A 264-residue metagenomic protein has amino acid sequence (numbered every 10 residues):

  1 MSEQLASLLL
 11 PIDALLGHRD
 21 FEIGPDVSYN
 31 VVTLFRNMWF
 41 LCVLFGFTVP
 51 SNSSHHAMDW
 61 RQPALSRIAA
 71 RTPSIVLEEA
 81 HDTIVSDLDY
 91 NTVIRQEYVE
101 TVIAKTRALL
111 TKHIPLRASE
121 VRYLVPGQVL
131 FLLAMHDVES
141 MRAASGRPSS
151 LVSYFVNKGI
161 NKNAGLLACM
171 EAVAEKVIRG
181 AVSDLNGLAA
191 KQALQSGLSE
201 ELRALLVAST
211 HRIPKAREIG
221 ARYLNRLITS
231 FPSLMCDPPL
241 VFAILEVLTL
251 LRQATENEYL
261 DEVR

Functional and structural regions predicted by a protein language model:
M1-W60, G127-A134, S183, G187 (+3 more regions): Long alpha-helical HEAT/HEAT-like repeat alpha-solenoid scaffolds in very large eukaryotic proteins, especially those
S2-I12, S28-V31, H81, V99 (+4 more regions): Core helices of alpha-solenoid repeat scaffolds
I12, K105-K112, E120-V138, R147-A189 (+3 more regions): HEAT-repeat alpha-solenoid elements in large eukaryotic scaffold proteins
M38, C42-F45, S53-S150, Y154 (+1 more regions): Extended repeat-based solenoid scaffolds, especially LRR ectodomains and other repeat-derived architectures
N163, R212-I213: Short inter-helical turns and helix N-cap capping residues of alpha-solenoid HEAT/ARM repeat scaffolds
